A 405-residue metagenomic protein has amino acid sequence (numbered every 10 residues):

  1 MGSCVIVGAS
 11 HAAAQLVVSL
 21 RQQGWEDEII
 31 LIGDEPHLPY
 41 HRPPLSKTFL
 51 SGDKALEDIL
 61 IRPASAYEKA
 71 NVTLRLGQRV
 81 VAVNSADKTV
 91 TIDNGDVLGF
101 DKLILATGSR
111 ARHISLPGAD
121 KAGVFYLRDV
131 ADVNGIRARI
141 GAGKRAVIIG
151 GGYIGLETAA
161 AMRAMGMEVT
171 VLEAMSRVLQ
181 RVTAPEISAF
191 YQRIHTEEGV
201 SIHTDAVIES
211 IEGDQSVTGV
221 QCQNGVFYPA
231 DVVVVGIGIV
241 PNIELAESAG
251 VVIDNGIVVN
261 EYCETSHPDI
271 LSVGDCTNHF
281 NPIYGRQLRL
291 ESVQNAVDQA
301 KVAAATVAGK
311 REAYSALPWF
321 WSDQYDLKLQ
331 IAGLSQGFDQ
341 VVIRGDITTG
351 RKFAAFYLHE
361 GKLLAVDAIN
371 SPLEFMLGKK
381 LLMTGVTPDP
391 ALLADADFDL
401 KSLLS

Functional and structural regions predicted by a protein language model:
M1-V7, L60-V147, Q221-Q223, V234-G236 (+2 more regions): FAD-binding core/adjacent interface of flavoenzyme oxidoreductases
G2-S3, Q22, C276-M376: Mid-to-C-terminal Rossmann-like scaffold of FAD/NAD(P)H-dependent oxidoreductases
G2-T73, A159-V182, L377: Beta1-alpha1 glycine-rich phosphate/pyrophosphate-binding loop at the start of Rossmann-like nucleotide-binding domains
S10-A13, G152-G155, A304: Catalytic nucleophile loop
E26-E28, E68-A70, L74-T91, L98 (+1 more regions): A Rossmann-like FAD-binding core segment of flavoenzymes
D120-A142, G213-Q221, V226-V302: FAD-site-proximal beta/loop scaffold in flavoenzymes
G135-T183, V217: Rossmann-like NAD(P)H-binding beta-loop-alpha module
T387-S405: Cysteine/selenocysteine-centered motifs that mediate thiol-based redox chemistry or coordinate metal-sulfur cofactors
